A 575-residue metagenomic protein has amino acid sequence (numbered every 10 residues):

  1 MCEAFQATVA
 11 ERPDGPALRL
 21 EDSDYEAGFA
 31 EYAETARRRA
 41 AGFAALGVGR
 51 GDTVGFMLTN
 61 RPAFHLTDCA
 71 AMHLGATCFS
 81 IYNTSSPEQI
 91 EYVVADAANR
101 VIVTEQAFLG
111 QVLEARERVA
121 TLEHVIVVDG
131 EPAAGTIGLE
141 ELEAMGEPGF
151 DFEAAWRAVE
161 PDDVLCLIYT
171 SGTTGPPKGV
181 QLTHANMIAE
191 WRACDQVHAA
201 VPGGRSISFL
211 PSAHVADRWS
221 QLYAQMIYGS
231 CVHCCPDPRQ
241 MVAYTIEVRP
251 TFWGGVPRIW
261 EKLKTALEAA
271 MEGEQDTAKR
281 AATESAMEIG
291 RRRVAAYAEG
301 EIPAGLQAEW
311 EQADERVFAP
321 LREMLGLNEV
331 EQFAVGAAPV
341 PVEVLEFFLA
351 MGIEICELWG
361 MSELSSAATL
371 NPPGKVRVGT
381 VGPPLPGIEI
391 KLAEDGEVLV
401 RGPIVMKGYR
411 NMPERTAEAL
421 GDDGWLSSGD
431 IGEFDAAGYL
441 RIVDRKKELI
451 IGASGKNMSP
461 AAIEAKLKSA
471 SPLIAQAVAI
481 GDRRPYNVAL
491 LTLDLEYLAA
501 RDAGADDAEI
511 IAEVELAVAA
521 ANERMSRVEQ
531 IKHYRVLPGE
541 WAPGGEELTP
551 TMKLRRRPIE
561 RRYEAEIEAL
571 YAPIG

Functional and structural regions predicted by a protein language model:
P13-D14, V127, E147-Y169, P176 (+1 more regions): Conserved pre-ATP/AMP-binding loop-to-beta segment of ANL
A17-C69, S86-E91, G138-A144, H184-A185: Conserved AMP-binding/adenylate-forming core of the ANL superfamily
E26-A30, L165-W191: Conserved AMP-binding A3 loop
L46, H73-A144, A475: Structural core segment of the AMP-binding/adenylate-forming
L46, M57, P384-G452: Conserved ATP-binding/catalytic segment of the ANL
S85-E114, E190-I207, P238-F252, M324: Conserved ATP-dependent adenylate/AMP-binding module captured primarily in the ANL superfamily
G110-P161, L267-P320: ANL superfamily adenylate-forming
I188-R205, S212-F318, E329: Conserved AMP-binding/adenylation subdomain of ANL enzymes
